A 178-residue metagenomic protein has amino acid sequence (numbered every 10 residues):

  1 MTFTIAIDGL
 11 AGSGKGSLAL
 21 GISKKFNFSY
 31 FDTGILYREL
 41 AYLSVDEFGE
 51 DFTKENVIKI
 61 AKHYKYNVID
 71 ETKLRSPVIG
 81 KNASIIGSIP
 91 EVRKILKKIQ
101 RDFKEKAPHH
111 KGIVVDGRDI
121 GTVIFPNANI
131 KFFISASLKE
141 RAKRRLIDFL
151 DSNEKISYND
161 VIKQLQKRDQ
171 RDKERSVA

Functional and structural regions predicted by a protein language model:
I5-I7: Hydrophobic anchor at the beta1->P-loop junction of P-loop NTPases
L10-S13: ATP-binding Walker
G16: Walker A/P-loop
S23-T33, E47-E50: Post-Walker A helix-loop "phosphate-sensing" segment adjacent to the P-loop in P-loop NTPases
L36-K111, T122, K139-K143, D148-D151 (+1 more regions): ATP-dependent small-molecule kinase phosphotransfer cores that center on conserved nucleotide phosphate-binding segments
I113, N129-F133: Short, well-ordered beta-strand core segments
V123-N127: Short loop/helix-cap segments at secondary-structure boundaries that form the rim of catalytic
